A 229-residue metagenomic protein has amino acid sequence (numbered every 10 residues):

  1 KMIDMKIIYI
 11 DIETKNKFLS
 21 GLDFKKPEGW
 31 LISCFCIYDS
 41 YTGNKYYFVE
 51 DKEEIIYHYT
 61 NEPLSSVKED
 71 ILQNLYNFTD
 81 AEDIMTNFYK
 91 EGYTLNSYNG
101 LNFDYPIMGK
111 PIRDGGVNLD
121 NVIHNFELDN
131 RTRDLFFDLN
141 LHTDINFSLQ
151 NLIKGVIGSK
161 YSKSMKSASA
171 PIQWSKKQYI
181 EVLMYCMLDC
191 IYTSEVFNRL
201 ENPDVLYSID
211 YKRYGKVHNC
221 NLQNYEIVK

Functional and structural regions predicted by a protein language model:
K1-I32, C36, Y41: Entry/capping segment at the start of metal-dependent catalytic domains with acidic active-site entry clusters
D11-E13, D104, D134, D189: Acidic active-site catalytic centers that drive phospho-/nucleotidyl reactions and related ester hydrolyses
S20, P27, D204-K229: C-terminal/domain-terminus segments
K25, T94, Y98, D138-L139 (+1 more regions): Short, charged/polar micro-motifs that form catalytic or ligand-binding hotspots
G43-N146: Conserved DEDDh/DEDDy metal-dependent 3′-5′ exonuclease domain
L152-H218: Acidic, Mg2+-coordinating catalytic module of metal-dependent nucleases/exonucleases that use a two-metal-ion mechanism
